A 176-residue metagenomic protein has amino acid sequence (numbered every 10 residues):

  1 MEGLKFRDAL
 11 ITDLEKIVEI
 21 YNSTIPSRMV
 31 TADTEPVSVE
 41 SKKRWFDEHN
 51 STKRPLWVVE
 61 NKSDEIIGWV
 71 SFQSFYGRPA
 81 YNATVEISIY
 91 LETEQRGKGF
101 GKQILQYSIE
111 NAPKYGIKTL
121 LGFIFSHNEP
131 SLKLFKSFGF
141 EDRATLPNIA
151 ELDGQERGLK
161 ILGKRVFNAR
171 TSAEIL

Functional and structural regions predicted by a protein language model:
K5-I17: A short beta-loop-alpha structural element at the N-terminal edge of CoA-dependent acyl/N-acetyltransferase catalytic
V18, N22-W45: Conserved GNAT-fold acetyl-CoA-binding loop/helix
V37-E94, L105, R165-F167: Acetyl-CoA-dependent GNAT
S74, L121-I124, E141-G158: Conserved catalytic-core motifs of GNAT/GCN5-like acyltransferases
G97-E110, K133-S137: Conserved acetyl-CoA-binding loop-helix of GNAT-fold acetyltransferases
A112-I124: Conserved GNAT acetyl-CoA-binding A-motif
G122-L132: Conserved beta-strand-loop-alpha-helix junction that forms the acyl-donor binding cleft
N148-L176: C-terminal "cap" of GNAT-fold acetyltransferases
